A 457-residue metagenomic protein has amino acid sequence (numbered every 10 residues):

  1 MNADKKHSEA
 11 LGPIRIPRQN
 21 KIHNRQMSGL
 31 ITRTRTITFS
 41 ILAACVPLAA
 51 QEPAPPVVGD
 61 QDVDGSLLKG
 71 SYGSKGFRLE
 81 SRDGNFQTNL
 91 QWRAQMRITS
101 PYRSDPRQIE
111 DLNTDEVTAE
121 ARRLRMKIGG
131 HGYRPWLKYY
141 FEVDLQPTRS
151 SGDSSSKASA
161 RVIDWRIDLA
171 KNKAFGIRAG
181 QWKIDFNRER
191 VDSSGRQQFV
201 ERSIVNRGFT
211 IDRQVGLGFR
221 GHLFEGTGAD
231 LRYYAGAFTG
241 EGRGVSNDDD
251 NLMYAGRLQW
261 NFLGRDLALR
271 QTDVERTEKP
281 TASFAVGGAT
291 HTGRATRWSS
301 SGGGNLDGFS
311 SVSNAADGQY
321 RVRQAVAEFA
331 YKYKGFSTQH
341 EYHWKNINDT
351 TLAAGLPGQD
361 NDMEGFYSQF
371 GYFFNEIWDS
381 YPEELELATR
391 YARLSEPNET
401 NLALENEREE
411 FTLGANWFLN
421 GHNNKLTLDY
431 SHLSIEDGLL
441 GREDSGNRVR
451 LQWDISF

Functional and structural regions predicted by a protein language model:
M1-S8, G12-R18, I22, R35: Short, low-complexity, charge-dense intrinsically disordered segments
H23-T38: Bacterial N-terminal signal peptides that target proteins for export
R35-P47: Bacterial N-terminal signal peptides
L48-E52: Bacterial Sec-dependent signal peptides at the C-terminal "C-region" and cleavage site
P53-K69, R103, L112-N113, G152 (+2 more regions): Outer-membrane beta-barrel pore domains
S71-G73: N-terminal amphipathic/hydrophobic interface segments
K75-R103, R107-R243, N247-D266, R270-T272 (+5 more regions): Outer membrane beta-barrel
